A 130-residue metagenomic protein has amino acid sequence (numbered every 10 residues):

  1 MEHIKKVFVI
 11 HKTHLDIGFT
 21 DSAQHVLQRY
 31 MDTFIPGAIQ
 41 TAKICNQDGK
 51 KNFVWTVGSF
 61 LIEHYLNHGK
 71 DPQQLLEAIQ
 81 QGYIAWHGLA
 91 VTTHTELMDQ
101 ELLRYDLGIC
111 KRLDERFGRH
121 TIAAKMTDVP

Functional and structural regions predicted by a protein language model:
M1-P130: Carbohydrate-active enzymes and regulators
